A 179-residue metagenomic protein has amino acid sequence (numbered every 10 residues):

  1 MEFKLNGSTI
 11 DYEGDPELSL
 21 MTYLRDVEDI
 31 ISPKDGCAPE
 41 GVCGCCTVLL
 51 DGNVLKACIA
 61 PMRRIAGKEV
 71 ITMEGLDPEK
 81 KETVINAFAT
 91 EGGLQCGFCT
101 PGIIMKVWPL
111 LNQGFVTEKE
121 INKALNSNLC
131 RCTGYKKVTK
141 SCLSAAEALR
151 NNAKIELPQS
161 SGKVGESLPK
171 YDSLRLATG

Functional and structural regions predicted by a protein language model:
M1-L157, G165-E166, Y171-T178: Signature of N-terminal electron-transfer/Fe-S-associated modules in redox systems
